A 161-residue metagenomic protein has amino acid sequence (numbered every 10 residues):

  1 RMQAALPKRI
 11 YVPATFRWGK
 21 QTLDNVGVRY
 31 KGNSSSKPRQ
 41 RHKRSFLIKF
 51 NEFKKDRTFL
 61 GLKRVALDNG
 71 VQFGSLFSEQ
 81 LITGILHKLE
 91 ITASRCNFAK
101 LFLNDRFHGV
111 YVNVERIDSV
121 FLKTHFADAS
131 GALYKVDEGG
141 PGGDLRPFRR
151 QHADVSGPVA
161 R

Functional and structural regions predicted by a protein language model:
R1-R161: Phosphate/dinucleotide-binding and metal-coordinating scaffold of catalytic cores in nucleotide-dependent enzymes
